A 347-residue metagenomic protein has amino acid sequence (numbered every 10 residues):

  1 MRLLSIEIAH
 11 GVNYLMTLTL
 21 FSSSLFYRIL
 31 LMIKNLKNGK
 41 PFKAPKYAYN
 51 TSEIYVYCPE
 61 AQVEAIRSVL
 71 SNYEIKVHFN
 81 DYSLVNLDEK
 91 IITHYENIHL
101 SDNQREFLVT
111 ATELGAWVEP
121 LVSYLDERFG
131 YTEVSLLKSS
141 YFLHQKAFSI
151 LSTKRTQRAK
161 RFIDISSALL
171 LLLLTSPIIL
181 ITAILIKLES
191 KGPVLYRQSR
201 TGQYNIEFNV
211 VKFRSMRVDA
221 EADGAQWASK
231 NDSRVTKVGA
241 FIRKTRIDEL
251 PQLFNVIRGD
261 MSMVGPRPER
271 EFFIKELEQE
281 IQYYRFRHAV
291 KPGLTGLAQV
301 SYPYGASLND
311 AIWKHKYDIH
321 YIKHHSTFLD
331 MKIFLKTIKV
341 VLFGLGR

Functional and structural regions predicted by a protein language model:
R2-L173: N-terminal hydrophobic signal-anchor/signal peptide
F26-L30, R155-A220, N255, K332-R347: A hydrophobic, helix-centered structural microdomain
L125-D126, T132-E133, Y196-R234, T295-K314: Short, glycine-rich, amphipathic interfacial segments at transmembrane boundaries or analogous
L143-A147, S166, D223, D232-K237 (+1 more regions): Bateman (tandem CBS) regulatory domains
L151, R155, A159, I163 (+4 more regions): Alpha-helical membrane-protein architecture signal
Q226-K230, I242, Y321-H325: Short, contiguous acidic/charged loop-to-helix segments that flank catalytic cores in large enzymes
S229-K291, I333-T337, V341: A short, structured surface patch at a secondary-structure boundary
I281-R347: C-terminal terminal-structure detector
